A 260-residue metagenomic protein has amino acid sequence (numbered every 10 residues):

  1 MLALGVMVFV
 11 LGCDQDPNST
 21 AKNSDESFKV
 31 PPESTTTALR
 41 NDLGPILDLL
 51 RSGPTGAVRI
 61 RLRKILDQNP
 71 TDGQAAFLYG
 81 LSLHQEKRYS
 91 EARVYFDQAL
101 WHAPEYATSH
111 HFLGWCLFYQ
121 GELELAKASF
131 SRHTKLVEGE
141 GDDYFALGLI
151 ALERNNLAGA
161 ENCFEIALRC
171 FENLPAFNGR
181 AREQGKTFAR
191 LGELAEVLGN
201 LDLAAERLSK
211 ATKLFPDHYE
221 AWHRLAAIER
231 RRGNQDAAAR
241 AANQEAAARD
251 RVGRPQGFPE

Functional and structural regions predicted by a protein language model:
T35-Q74, L78-K87: Alpha-helical segment of the N-proximal tetratricopeptide repeat
R51-S52, Q85-E86, Y119-Q120, E153 (+2 more regions): Register position in tetratricopeptide repeats
Q68, H102, L136, C170 (+2 more regions): Structural marker of alpha-solenoid helical repeat scaffolds
